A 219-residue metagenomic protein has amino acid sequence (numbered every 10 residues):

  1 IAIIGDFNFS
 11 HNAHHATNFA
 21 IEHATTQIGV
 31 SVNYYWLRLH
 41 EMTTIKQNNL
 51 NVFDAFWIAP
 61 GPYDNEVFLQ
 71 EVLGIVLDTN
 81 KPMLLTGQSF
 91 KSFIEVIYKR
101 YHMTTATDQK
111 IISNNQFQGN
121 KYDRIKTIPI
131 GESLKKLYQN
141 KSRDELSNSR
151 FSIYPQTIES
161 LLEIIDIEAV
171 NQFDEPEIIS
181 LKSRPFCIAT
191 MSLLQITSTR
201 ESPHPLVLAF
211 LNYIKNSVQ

Functional and structural regions predicted by a protein language model:
A2-S183, M191-Q219: N-terminal beta1-alpha1 cap of cysteine-dependent amidohydrolase-like domains
